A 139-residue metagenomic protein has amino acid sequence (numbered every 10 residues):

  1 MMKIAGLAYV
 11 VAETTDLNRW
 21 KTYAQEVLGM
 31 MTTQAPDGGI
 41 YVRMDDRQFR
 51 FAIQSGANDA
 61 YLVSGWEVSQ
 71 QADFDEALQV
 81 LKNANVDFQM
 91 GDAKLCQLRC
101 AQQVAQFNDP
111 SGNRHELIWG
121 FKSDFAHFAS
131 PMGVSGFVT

Functional and structural regions predicted by a protein language model:
M1-N18, Y61-W66, S123-T139: N-terminal beta-strand motif that seeds the catalytic metal site of vicinal oxygen chelate
M2-F49: Core segments of cupin and vicinal oxygen chelate
I4-V10, M30, V42, I53 (+3 more regions): Short, structured motif recognition centered on aromatic/hydrophobic residues
D16, D46, V68-Q70, D109-S111 (+1 more regions): Non-catalytic surface loops within mature trypsin-like serine protease
Q34-G38, R43-S69, D92-K94: Conserved donor-binding loop and adjoining core beta-sheet/short helix segment in diverse acyl/aminoacyl transferases
A72-Q79: Short amphipathic alpha-helices within nucleic acid-binding modules
K82-T139: Vicinal oxygen chelate
